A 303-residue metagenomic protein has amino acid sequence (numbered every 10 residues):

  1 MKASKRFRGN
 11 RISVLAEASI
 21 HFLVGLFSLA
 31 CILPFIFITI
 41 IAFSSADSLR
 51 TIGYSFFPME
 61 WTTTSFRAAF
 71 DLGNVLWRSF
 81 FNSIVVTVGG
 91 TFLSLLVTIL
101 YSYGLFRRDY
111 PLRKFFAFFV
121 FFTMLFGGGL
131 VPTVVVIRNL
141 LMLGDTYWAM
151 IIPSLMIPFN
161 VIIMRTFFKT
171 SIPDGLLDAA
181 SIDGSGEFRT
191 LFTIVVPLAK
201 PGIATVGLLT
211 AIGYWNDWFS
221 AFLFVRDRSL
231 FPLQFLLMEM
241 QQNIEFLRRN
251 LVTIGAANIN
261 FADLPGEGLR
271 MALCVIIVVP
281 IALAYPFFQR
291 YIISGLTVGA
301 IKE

Functional and structural regions predicted by a protein language model:
K2-E303: A hydrophobic, multi-pass inner-membrane permease signature
